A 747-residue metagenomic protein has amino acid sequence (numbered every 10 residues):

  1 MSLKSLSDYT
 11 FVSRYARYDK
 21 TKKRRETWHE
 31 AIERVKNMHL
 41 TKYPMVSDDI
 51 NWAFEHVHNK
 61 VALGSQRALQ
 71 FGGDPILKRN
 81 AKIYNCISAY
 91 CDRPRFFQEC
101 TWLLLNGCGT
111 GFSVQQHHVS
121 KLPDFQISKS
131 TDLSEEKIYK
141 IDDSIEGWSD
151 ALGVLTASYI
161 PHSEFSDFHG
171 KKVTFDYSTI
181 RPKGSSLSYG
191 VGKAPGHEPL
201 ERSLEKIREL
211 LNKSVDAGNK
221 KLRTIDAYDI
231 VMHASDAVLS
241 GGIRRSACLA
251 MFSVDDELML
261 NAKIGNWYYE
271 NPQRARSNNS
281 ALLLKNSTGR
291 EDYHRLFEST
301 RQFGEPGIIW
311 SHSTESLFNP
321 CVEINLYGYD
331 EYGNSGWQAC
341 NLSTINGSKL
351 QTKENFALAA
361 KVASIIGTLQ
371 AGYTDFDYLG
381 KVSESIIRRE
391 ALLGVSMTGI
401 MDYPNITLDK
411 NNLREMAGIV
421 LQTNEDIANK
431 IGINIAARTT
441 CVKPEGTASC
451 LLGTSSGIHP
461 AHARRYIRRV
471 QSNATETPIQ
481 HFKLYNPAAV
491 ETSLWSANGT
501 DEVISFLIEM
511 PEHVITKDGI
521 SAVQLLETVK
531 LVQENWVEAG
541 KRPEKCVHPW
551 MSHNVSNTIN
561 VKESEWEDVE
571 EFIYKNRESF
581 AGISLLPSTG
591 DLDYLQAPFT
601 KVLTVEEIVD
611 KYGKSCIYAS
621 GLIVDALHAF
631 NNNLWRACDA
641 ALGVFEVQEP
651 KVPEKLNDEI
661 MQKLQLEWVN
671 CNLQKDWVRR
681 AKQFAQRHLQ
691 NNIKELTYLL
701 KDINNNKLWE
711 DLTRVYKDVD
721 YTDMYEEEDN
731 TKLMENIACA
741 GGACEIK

Functional and structural regions predicted by a protein language model:
M1-K747: Extended catalytic cores of very large enzyme megasubunits
